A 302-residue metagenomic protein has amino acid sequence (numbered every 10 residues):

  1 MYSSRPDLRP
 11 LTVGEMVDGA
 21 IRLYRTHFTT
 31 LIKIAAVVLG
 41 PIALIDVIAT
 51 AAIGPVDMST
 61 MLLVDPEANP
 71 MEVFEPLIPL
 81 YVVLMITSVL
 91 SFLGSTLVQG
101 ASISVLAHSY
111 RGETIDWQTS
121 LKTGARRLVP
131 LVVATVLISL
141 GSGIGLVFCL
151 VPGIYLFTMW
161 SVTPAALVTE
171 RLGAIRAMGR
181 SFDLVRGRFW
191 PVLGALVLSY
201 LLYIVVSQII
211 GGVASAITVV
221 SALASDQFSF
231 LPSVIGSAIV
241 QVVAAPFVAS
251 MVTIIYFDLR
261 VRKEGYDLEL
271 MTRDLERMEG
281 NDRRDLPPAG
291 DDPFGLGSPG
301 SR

Functional and structural regions predicted by a protein language model:
M1-F74, Y81-M85, V89, L93 (+1 more regions): Generic N-terminal leader segments that precede the first folded domain
Y2, D7, V56-A68, S104 (+4 more regions): Juxtamembrane transition segments at transmembrane-helix termini in multipass membrane proteins
L11-G14, F92, T96, Y155 (+2 more regions): Soluble non-cytosolic domains of exported or imported proteins
G14-P41, I115-I144, L156-I209: Interfacial aromatic "cap" segments that immediately flank transmembrane helices in multipass membrane proteins
Y24, F28, I32, V73 (+10 more regions): Hydrophobic, aromatic-rich alpha-helical transmembrane segments and their membrane-interface anchor motifs
I34-P55, L80-T96, V132-F157, A195-A222 (+1 more regions): Hydrophobic alpha-helical transmembrane segments in multi-pass membrane proteins
D57-L80, D116-V136: Long, highly hydrophobic alpha-helical transmembrane signal-anchor segments
L97-R126: Hydrophobic transmembrane alpha-helix segments characteristic of membrane transport and insertion machinery
